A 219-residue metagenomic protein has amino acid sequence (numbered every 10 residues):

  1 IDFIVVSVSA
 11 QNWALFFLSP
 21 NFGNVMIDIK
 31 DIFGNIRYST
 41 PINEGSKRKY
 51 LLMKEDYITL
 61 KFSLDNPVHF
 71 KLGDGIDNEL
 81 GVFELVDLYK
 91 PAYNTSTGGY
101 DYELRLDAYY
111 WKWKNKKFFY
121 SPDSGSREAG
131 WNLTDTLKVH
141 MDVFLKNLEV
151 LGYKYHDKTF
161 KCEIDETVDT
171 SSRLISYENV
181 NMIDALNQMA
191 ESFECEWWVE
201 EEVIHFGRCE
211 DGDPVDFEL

Functional and structural regions predicted by a protein language model:
F3-F70, R105-W113, R127-A129: Juxtamembrane "anchor/assembly" segments of surface/extracellular structural proteins
I4, K30-F33, I58, V86 (+3 more regions): Intrinsically disordered, low-complexity regions of eukaryotic proteins
I32-P41, G75-E79, M182-A190: Short, solvent-exposed secondary-structure boundary motifs
Y38, E44-L52, M141-Y177, E201: N-terminal export/assembly leaders
Y38-N43, E84-L88, V215-L219: Short amphipathic beta-strand/extended segments with alternating polar/hydrophobic composition
L64-T159: Surface-exposed cap/loop segments at beta↔alpha junctions
Y89-W113, D157-L219: Short beta-strand-centered interaction patches in the first periplasmic/extracellular domains of large envelope
